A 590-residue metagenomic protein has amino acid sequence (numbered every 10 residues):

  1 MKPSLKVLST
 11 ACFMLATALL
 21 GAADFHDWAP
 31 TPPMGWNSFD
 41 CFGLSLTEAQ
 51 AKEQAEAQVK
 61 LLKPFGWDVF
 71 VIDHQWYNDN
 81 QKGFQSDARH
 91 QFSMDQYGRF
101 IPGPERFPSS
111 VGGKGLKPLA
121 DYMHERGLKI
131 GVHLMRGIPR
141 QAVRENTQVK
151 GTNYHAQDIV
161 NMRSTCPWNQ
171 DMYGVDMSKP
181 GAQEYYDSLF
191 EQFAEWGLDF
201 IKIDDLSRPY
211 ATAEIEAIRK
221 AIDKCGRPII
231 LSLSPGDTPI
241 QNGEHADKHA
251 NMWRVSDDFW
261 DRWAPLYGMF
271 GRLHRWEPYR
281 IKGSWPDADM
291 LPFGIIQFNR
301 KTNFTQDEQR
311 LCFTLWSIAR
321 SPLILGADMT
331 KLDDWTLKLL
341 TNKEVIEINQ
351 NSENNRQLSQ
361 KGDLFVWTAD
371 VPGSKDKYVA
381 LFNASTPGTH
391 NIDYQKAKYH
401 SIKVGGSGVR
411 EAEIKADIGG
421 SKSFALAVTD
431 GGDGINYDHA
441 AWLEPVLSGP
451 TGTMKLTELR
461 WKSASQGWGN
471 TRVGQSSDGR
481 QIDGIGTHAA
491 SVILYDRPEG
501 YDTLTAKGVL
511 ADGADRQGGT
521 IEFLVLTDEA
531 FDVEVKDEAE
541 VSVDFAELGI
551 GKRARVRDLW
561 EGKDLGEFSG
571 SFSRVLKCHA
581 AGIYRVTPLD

Functional and structural regions predicted by a protein language model:
M1-S9: Bacterial N-terminal signal peptides that target proteins for export
W28, P33-S38, D68-D73, K129-L134 (+7 more regions): Structural recognition of the beta-strand scaffold that forms the well-ordered cores of secreted hydrolase catalytic
V59-Y122, R126-D205, T212: Aromatic-lined carbohydrate-binding/catalytic grooves of carbohydrate-active enzymes
Q157-S164, N169, M177-S178, E184 (+3 more regions): Glycan-recognition surfaces
R310-C312, W316-A319, I324-G326, Q360-I392 (+2 more regions): Carbohydrate-binding surface patches
L311-Q360, G582-R585: Catalytic cores of secreted or luminal carbohydrate-active enzymes
I392-E534: Gly-Asp-aromatic-enriched flexible segments
E567-D590: C-terminal beta-strand-rich structural cap/linker in extracellular carbohydrate-active enzymes
